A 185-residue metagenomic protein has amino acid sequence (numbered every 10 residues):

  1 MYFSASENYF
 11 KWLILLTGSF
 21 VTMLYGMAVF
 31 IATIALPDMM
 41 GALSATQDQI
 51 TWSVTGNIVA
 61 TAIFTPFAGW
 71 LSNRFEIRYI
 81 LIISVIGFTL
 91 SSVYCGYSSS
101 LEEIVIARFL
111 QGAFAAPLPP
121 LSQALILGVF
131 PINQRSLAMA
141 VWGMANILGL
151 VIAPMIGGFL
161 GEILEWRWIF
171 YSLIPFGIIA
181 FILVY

Functional and structural regions predicted by a protein language model:
M1-Y185: Transmembrane-helix bundle of Major Facilitator Superfamily
